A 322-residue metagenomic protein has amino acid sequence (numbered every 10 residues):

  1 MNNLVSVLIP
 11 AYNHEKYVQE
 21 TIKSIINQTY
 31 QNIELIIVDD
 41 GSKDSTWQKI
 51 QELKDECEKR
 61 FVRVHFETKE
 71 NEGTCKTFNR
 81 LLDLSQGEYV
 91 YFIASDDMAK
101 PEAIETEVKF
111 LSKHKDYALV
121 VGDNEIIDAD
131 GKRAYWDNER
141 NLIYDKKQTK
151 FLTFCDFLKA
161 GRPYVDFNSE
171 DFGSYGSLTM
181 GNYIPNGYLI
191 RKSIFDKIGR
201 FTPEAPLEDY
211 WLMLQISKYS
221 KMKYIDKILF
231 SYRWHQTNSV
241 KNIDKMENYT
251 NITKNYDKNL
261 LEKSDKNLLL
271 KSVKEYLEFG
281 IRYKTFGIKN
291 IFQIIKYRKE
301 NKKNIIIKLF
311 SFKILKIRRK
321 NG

Functional and structural regions predicted by a protein language model:
N2-V5, I26-I37, S45, F61-H65: Short loop->beta transition adjacent to catalytic acidic/histidine clusters or analogous donor-positioning motifs
V7, D83, D145-Y249: Conserved nucleotide-sugar donor-binding catalytic segment
H14-N27, I33: Short, well-formed alpha-helical segments that are part of the catalytic scaffolds of diverse glycosyltransferases
I25, D40-S42, E72, M98: Conserved short acidic donor-positioning loop in nucleotide-sugar-dependent glycosyltransferases
D39-Q48, A94: A conserved acidic beta->alpha catalytic loop
K69-S85, M98, T106: Glycine-rich, basic loop-to-helix element that forms the pyrophosphate-binding segment of sugar-nucleotide handling
V90: Short aromatic/hydrophobic "clamp" motif used to bind/position activated sugar donors
E102-K150: Conserved donor NDP-sugar-binding/catalytic core segment of glycosyltransferases
